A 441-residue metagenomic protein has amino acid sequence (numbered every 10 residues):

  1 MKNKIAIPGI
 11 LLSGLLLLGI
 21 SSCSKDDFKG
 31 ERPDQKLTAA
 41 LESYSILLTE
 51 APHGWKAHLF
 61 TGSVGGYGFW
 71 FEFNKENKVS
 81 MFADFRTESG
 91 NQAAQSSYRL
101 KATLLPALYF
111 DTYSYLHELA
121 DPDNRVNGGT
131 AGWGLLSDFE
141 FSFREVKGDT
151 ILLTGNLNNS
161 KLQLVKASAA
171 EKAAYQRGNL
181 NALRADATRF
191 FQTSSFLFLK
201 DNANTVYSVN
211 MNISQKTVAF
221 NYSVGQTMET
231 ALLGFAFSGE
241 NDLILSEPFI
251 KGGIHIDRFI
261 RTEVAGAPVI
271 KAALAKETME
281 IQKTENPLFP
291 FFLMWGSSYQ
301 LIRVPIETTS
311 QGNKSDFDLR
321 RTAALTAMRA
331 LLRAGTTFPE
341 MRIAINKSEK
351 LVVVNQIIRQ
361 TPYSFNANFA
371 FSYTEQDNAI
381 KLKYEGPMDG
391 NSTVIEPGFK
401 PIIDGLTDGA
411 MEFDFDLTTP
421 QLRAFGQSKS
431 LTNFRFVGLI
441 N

Functional and structural regions predicted by a protein language model:
M1-I10: Bacterial N-terminal signal peptides that target proteins for export
K4, S24-D111, Y115-H117, V146-G148 (+5 more regions): Acidic/polar, low-complexity intrinsically disordered N-terminal segments immediately downstream of a Sec signal
I10-L17: Hydrophobic helical h-region of N-terminal Sec-dependent signal peptides in bacterial secretory/periplasmic proteins
L18-S22: C-terminal motif of bacterial Sec signal peptides marking the signal peptidase cleavage site
G68-F73, S96-R99, D138-R144, D257-F259 (+2 more regions): Hydrophobic/aromatic beta-strand elements that line small-molecule binding cavities or substrate pockets in beta-rich
A102-S142, A273-T278, T284-L288: Surface-exposed, polar helix/loop patches in the mature regions of secreted/periplasmic/lumenal proteins that form
L135-V165, M279: Hydrophobic, ordered structural segments
A167-L422, L431-I440: Preference for solvent-exposed, low-hydrophobicity sequence contexts
